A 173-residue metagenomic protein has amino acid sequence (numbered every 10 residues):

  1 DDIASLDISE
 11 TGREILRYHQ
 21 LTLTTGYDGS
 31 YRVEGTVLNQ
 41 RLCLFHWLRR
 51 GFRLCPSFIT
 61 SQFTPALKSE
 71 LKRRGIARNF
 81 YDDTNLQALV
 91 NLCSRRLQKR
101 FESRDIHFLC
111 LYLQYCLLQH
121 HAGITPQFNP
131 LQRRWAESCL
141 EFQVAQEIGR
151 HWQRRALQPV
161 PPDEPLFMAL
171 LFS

Functional and structural regions predicted by a protein language model:
D1-S173: A cross-family "folded-core" feature that marks the main globular domain of proteins
